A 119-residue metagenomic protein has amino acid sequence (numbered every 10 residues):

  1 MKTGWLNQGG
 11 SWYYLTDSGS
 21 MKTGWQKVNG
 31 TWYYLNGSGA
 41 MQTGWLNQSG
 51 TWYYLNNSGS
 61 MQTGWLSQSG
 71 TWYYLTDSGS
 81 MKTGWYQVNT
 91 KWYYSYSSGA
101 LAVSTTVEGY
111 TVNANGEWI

Functional and structural regions predicted by a protein language model:
M1-I119: Extracellular adhesion/carbohydrate-binding repeat motifs centered on closely spaced tryptophans
